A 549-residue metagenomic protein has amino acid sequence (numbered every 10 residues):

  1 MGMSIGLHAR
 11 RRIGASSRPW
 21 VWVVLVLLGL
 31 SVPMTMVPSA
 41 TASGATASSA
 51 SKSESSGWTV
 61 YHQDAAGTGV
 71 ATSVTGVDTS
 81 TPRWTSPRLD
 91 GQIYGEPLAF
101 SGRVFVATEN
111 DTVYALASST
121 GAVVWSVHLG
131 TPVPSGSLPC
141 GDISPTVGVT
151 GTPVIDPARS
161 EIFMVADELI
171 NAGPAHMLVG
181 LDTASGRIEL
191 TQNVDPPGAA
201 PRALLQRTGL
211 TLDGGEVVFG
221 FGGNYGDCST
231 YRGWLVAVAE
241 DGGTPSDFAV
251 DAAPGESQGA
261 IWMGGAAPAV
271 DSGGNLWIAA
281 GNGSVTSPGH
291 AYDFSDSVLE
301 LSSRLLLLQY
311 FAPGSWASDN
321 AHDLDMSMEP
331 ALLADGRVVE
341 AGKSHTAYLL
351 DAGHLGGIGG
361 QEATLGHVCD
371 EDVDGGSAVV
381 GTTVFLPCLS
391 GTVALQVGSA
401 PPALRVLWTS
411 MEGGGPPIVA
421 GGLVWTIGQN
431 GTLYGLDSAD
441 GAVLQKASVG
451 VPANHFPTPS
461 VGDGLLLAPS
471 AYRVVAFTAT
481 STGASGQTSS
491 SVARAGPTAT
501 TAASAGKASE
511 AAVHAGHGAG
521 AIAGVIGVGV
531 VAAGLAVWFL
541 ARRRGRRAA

Functional and structural regions predicted by a protein language model:
M1-S17: N-terminal secretory signal peptides that target proteins for export/translocation
I5, M36, A40-T41, T46 (+3 more regions): Threonine-centered tandem repeat motifs in low-complexity domains
W20-V21, H517-V530, A541: Short, hydrophobic alpha-helical membrane anchors of single-pass surface/secreted proteins
W22-T35: Bacterial N-terminal signal peptides
A42-Q487: Noncatalytic, solvent-exposed loop/strand surfaces of beta-propeller-type extracellular/periplasmic domains
A42-S43, A512, R546-A549: Ser/Thr/Pro/Gly-rich low-complexity linker/stalk segments immediately outside membranes or between
T482-G516: C-terminal low-complexity, Ser/Thr- and acidic/Pro-rich disordered "stalk" regions positioned immediately N-terminal
G527-A549: C-terminal membrane-anchoring or membrane-association module
